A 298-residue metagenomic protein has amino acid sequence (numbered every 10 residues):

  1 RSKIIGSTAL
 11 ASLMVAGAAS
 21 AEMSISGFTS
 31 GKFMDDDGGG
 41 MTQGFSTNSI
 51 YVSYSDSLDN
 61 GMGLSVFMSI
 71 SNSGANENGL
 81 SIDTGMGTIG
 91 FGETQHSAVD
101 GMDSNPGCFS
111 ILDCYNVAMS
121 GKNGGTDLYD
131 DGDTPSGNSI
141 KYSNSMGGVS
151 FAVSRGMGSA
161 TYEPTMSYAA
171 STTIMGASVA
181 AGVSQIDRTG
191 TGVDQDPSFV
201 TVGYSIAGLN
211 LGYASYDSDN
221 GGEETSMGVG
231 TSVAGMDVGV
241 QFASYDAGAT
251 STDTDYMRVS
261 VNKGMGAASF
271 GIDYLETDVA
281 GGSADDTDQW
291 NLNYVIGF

Functional and structural regions predicted by a protein language model:
R1-F298: Outer-membrane beta-barrel proteins
